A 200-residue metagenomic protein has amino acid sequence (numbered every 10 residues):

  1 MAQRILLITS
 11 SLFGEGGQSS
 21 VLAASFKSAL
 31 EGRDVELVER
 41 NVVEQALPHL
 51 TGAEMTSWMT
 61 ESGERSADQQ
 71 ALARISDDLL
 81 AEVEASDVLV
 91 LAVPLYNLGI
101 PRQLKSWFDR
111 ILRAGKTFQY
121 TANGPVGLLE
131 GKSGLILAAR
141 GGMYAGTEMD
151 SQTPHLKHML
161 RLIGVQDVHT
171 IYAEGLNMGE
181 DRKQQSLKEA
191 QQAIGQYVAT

Functional and structural regions predicted by a protein language model:
M1-V93, L98-D109, R113, Q192-T200: N-terminal beta1-alpha1-beta2 submodule of the flavodoxin-like/Rossmannoid cofactor-binding fold
Q3-R4, E36, K132-G134, D167: Residues at the starts of beta-strands that form the adenosine-phosphate
S10, A139, A173: Cofactor-binding loop segments of dinucleotide-utilizing enzymes, especially the Rossmann-like FAD- and NAD(P)+-binding
L12-G14, G141-Y144, N177: Short histidine/acidic/glycine/proline-rich micro-motifs that form metal- and phosphate-coordinating active-site loops
R40, L137, I171: Hydrophobic residues at beta-strand termini and immediately following loops that shape nucleotide-binding pockets
I111-K116, M159: Gly/Ser/Thr-rich active-site loops/lids in small-molecule metabolic enzymes that frequently grip phosphoryl groups
Y120-I163: Short, glycine-/small-residue-rich phosphate/pyrophosphate-handling segment
G146-T200: Glycine-rich phosphate/pyrophosphate-binding loop and the adjoining helix
